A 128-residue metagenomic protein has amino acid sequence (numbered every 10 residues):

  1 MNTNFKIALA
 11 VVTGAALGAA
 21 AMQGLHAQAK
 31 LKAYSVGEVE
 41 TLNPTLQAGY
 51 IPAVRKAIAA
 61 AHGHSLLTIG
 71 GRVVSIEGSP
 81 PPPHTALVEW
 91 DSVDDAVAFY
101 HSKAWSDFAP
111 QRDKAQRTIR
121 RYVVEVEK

Functional and structural regions predicted by a protein language model:
M1-V11: Bacterial N-terminal signal peptides that target proteins for export
N2, A61, S102-K103: Acidic-histidine catalytic/liganding microenvironments
A10, G14-A98, V124-K128: Short S/T/G/P-rich N-terminal loop/turn motif that feeds into the first structured element of a domain
I58, A104-P110: A common structural junction motif
V97-Y100, P110-Q116: Short, exposed beta-strand-loop hairpins at the edges of beta-sheets in extracellular/periplasmic proteins
D113-K128: C-terminal end-helix/capping segment
